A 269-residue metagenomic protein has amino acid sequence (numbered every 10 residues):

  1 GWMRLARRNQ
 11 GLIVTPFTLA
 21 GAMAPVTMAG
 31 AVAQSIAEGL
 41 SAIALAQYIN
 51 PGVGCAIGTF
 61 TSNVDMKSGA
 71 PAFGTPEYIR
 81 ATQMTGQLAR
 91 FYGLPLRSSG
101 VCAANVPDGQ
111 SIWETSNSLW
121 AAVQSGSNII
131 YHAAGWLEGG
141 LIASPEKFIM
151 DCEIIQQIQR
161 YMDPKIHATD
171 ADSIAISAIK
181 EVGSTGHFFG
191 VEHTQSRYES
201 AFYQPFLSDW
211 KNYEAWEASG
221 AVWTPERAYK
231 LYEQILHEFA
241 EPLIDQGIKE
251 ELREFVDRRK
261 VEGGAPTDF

Functional and structural regions predicted by a protein language model:
G1-I154: Glycine-rich anion/phosphate-binding loop at the beta-strand->alpha-helix junction
E146-F269: Catalytic-core signal marking the mid-to-C-terminal active-site face
